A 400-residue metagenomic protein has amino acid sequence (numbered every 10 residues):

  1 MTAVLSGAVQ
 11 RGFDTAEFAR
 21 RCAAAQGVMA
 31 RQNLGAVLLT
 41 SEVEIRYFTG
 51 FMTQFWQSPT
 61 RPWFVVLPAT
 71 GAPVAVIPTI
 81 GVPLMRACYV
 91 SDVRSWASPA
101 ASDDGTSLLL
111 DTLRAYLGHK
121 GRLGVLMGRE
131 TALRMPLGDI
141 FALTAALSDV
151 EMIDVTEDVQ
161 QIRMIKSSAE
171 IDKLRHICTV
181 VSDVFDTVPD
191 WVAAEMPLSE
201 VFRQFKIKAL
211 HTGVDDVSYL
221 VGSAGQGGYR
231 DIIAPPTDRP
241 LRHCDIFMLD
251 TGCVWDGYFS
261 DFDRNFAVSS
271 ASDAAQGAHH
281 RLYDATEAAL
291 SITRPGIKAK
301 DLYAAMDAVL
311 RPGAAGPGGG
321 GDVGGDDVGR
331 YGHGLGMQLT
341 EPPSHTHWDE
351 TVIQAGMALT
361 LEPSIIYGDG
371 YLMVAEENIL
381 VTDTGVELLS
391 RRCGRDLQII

Functional and structural regions predicted by a protein language model:
M1-I400: Active-site neighborhoods and metal-handling regions in enzymes and metal-associated proteins
